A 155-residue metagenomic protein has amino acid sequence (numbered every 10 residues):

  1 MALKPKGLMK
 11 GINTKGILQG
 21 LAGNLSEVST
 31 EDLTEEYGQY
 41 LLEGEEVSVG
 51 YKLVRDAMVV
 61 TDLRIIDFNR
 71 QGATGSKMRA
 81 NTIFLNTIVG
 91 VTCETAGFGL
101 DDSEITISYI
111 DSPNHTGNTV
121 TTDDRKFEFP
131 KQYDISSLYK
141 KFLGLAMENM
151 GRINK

Functional and structural regions predicted by a protein language model:
L3-S29, A73-K155: Acidic, Ser/Thr- and proline-rich intrinsically disordered linker/docking segments of eukaryotic scaffolds
I12-N24, L41-V47, V60-R64: Short low-complexity stretches enriched in small and charged residues
E31-D32, Q39, D62, T116: Membrane-targeting and insertion segments and their boundary/processing signals
D32-L53: The phosphoinositide-binding surface of pleckstrin homology
L33-E36, R55-M58, I107-I110: Short, functional N-terminal and low-complexity linear motifs
Y40, Y51, D56, F98 (+1 more regions): Sterically constrained small-residue positions within well-ordered secondary structures of folded domains
V47-V49, D56-A57, N81, I105: Residue-level detector of beta-strand structural context in well-folded domains
V49-G75: Conserved beta-hairpin
